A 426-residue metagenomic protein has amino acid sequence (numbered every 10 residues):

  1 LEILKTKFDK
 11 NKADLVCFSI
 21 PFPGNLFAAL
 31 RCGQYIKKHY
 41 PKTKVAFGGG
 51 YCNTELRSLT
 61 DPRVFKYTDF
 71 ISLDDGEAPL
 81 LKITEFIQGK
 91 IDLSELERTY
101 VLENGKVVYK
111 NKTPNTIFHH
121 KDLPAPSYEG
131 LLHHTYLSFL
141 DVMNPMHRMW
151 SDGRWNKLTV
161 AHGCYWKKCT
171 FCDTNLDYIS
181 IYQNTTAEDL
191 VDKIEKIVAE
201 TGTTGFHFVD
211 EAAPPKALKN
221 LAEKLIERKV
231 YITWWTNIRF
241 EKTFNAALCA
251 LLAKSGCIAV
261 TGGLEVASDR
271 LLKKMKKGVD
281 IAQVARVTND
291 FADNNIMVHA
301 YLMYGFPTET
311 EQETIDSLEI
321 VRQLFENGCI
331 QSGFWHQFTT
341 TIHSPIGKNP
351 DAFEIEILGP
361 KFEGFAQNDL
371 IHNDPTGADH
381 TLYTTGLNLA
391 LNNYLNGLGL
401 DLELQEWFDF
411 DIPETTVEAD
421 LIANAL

Functional and structural regions predicted by a protein language model:
L1-I117: Glycine-rich beta-alpha loop elements in corrinoid/cobalamin-binding modules across cobalamin-dependent enzymes
F8-N11, N368-L426: Radical SAM enzyme core and accessory elements
C32-G33, T60-R63, I87, A222-L225 (+3 more regions): Short secondary-structure boundary/capping segments
A46, V191-M297, Y304-F306: Conserved SAM/AdoMet-binding glycine-rich loop
C52-R57, R270-M275, Y304-Q312, G328-T385: Flexible glycine/acidic-rich beta-alpha junction loops that bind and position SAM and/or redox cofactors in anaerobic
S58-D61, A247-C249, T308-Q323: Catalytic cores of alpha/beta
G105-K157: N-terminal [4Fe-4S]-dependent radical SAM core
W150-E188: Canonical Radical SAM [4Fe-4S] cluster-binding loop centered on the CxxxCxxC motif and its immediate flanking residues
